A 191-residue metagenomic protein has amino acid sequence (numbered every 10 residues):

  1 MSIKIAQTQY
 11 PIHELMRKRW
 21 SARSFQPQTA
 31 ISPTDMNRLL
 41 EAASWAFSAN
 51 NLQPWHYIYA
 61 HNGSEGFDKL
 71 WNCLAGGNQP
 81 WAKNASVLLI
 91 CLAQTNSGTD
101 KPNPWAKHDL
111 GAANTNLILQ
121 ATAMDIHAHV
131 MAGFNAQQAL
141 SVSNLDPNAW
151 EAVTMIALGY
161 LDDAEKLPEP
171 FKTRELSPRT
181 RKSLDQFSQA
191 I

Functional and structural regions predicted by a protein language model:
M1-I191: Acidic, surface-exposed loops and disordered segments
